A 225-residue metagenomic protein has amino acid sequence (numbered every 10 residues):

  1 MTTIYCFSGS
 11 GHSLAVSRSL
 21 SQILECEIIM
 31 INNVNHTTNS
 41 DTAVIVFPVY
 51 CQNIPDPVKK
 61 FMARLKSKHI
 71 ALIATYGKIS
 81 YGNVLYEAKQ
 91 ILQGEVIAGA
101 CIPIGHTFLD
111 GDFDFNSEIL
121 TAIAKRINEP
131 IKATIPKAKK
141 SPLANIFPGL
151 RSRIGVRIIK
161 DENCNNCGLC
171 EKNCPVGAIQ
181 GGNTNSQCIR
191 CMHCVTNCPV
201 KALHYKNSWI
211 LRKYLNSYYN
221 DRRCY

Functional and structural regions predicted by a protein language model:
T2-I4, S10-V16, Q22-S152, K206-Y214 (+1 more regions): FMN-binding flavodoxin-like domain, especially the glycine-rich phosphate-binding loop
G155-V156: Short, charged alpha-helical interaction segments and adjacent helix-coil junctions
I159-I189, H193-I210: Iron-sulfur cluster-binding cysteine motifs and their immediate structural context in ferredoxin-like electron-transfer
Y219: Active-site-proximal loop/hinge segments that shape catalytic or ion-binding/gating pockets
